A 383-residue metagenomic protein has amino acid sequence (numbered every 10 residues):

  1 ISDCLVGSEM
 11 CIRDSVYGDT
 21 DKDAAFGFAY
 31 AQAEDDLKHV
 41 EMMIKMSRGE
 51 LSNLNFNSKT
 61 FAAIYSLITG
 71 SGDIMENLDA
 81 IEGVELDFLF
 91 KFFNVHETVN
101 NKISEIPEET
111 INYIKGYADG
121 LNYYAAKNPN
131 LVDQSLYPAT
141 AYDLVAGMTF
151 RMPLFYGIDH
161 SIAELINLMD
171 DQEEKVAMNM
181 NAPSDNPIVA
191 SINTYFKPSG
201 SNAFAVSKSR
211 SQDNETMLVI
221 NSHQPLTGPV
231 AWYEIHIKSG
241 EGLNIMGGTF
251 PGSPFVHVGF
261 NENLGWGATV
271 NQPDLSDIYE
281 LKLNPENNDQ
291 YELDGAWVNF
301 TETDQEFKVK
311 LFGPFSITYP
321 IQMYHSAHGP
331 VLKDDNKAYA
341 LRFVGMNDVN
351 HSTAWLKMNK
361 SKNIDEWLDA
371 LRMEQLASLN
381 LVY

Functional and structural regions predicted by a protein language model:
I1-G7: Single conserved hydrophobic/aromatic residue that forms the stacking wall/gate of nucleotide- or nucleobase-binding
S8-E9, R13-G228, G240-G242, M246-T249 (+3 more regions): Substrate-recognition/specificity elements adjacent to catalytic centers across diverse enzyme folds
S15-V16, A205-V206, N214-L226, A231 (+1 more regions): Amphipathic alpha-helical packing elements
F26-A29, G228-A231, L275-K282: A short, polar/proline- and glycine-enriched secondary-structure boundary/capping micro-motif
I235-H236: Glycine-rich, phosphate-binding/catalytic loops in enzymes
S239-P251, F255, G259-L264, A268-Y383: Glycine- and hydrophobic-rich flexible loops that cap the catalytic core of alpha/beta enzyme folds
